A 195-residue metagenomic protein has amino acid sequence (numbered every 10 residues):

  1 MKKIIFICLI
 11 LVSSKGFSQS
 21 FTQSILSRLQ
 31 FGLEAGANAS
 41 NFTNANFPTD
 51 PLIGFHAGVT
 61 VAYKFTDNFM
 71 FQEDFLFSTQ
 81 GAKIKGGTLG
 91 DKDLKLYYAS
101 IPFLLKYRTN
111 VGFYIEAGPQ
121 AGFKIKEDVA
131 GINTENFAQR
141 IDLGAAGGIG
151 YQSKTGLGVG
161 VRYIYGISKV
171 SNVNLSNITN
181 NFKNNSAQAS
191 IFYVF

Functional and structural regions predicted by a protein language model:
M1-L26, E34, I191, F195: Bacterial Sec-dependent N-terminal signal peptides
I25, Y63-D67, Y107-V111, S153-T155 (+1 more regions): Outer-membrane beta-barrel strand-turn architecture
S27-L29, T49-F55, K95-A99, Q139-A145 (+1 more regions): Residues that define the transmembrane beta-barrel architecture of outer-membrane proteins
A37-N41, F77-G81, A121-I125, Y163-K169 (+1 more regions): Transmembrane beta-strands of outer-membrane beta-barrel pores
T43-T49, K83-G90, E127-T134, S171-S176: Outer-membrane beta-barrel translocator domains and adjoining extracellular loop/strand segments of Gram-negative
G58-T60, P102-L104, G148-G150, S190-F192: Outer-membrane beta-barrel architecture
N68-F71, F113-I115, T155-V161: Repeated loop/turn-to-beta-strand initiation elements of outer-membrane beta-barrel proteins
Y151-L157, N181-F195: Outer-membrane beta-barrel "beta-signal"
